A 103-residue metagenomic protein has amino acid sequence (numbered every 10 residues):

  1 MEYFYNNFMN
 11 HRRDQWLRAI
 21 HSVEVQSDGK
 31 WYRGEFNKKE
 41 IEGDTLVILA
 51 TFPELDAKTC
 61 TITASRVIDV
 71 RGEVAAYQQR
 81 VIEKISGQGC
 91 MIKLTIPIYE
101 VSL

Functional and structural regions predicted by a protein language model:
M1-I62, V70-L103: Small cysteine-rich, disulfide-bonded extracellular modules of the LU/uPAR three-finger superfamily and closely related
